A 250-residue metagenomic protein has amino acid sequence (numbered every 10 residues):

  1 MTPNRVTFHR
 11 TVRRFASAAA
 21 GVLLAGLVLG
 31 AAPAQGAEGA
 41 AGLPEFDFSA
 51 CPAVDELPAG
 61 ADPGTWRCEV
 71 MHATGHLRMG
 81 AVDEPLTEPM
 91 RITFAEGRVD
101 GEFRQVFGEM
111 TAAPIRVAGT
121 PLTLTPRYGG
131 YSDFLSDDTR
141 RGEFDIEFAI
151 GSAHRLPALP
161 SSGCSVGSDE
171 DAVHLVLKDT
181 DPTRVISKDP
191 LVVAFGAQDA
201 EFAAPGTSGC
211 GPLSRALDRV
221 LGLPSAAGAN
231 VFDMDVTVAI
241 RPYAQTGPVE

Functional and structural regions predicted by a protein language model:
M1-E38: Secretory targeting and sorting signals
E38-E250: Extracytosolic secretory-pathway proteins
